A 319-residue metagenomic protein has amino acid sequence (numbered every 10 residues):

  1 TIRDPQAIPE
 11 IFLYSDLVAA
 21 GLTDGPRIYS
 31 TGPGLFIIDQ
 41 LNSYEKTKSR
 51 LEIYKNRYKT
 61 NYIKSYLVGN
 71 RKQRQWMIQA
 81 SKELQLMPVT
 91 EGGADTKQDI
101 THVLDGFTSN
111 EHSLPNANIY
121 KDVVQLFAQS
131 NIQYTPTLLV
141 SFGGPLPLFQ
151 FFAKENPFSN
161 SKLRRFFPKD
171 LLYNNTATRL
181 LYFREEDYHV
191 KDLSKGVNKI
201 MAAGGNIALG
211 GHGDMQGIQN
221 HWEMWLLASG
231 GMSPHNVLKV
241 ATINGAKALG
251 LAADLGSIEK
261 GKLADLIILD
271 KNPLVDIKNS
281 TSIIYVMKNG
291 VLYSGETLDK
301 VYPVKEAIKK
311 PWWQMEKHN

Functional and structural regions predicted by a protein language model:
T1-E10, G25-L35, I53-G69, I78 (+4 more regions): Divalent metal-dependent hydrolysis catalytic cores, especially in the metallo-beta-lactamase
A7-L17, L67-A80, N118-Q129: Active-site-adjacent beta->alpha loops and helix N-cap segments on the catalytic face of soluble alpha/beta enzymes
L17-T23, K55-N56, V103, Q125-Q129: Acidic (Asp/Glu)-rich catalytic clusters
I28, S81, N110, Y134 (+7 more regions): Divalent metal-coordination and catalytic microenvironments
I38, S49-G69, P115-G230, P303-K305 (+1 more regions): Active-site neighborhoods of metal-dependent hydrolases
D39-Y54, G93-I100: Short, acidic/polar
I218, S233-L238, A248-I283: Acidic, glycine-enriched loop/beta-strand segments at the rims of small-molecule binding/catalytic pockets
N289-N319: Extracellular/periplasmic ectodomains of large secreted or surface enzymes and adhesion receptors
